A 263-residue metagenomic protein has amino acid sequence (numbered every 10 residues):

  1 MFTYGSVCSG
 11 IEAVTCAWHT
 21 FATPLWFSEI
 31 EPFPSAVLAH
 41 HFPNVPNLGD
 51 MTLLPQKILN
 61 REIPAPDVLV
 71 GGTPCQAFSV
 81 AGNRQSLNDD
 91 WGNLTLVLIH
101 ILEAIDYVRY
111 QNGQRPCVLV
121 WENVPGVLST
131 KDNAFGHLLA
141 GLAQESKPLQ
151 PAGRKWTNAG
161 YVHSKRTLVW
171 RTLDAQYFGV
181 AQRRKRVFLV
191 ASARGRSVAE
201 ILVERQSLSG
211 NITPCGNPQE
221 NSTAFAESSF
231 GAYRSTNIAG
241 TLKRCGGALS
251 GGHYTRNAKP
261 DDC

Functional and structural regions predicted by a protein language model:
M1-F2, P64: Short helix-loop-beta connector
F2-L54: SAM cofactor-binding core of SAM-dependent methyltransferases, primarily the Rossmann-like beta-alpha-beta module
A13, P34, A77, V127-L128: Feature marks short, surface-exposed loop/turn motifs that line or immediately flank catalytic pockets and channel
K57-P66, F78-C263: Class I S-adenosyl-L-methionine
V68-V70: N-terminal Rossmann-like NAD(P) cofactor-binding module of classical short-chain dehydrogenase/reductase
P74: Short glycine-/small-residue-rich Rossmann-like dinucleotide-binding loops
